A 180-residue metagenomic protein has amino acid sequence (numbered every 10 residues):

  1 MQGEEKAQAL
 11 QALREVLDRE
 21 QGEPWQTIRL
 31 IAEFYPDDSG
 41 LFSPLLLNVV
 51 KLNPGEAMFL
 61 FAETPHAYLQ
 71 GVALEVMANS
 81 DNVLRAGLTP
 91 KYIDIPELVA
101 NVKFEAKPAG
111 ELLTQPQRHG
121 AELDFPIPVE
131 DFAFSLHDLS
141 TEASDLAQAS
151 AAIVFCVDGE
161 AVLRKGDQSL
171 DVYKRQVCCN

Functional and structural regions predicted by a protein language model:
M1-I31: Long, charge-rich alpha-helical interaction segments
Q21, W25-R29, E33-S39, Q70-V72 (+1 more regions): Glycine- and acidic-residue-biased ligand/ion/polar-headgroup-sensing regions
N48-H66: Conserved SET/PR-domain catalytic core that frames the SAM/AdoMet-binding pocket
A57, P65, A73, D81-V83 (+1 more regions): Short, glycine-/Ser/Thr-/acidic-enriched flexible segments
V72-D124: C-terminal, non-catalytic macromolecule-binding modules
R118-L123, E130-A149: Conserved short histidine dyad/triad with adjacent acidic residue
D171-Q176: Conserved small/polar residues in nucleotide/adenosyl-binding loops
